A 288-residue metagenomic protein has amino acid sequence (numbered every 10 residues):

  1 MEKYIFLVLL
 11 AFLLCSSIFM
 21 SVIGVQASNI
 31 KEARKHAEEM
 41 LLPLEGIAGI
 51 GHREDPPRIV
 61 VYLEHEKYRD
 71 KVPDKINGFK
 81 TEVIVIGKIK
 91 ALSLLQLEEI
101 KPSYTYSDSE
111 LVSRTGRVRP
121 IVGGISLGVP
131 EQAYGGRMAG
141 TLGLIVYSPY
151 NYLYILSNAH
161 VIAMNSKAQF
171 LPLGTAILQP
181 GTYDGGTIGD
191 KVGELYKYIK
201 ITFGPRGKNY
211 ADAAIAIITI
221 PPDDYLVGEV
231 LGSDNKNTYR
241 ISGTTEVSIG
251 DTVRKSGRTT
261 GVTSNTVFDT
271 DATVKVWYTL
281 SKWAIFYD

Functional and structural regions predicted by a protein language model:
M1-A27: Secretory targeting signatures
E32-R53, K88-Y152: N-terminal activation segment of mature serine protease catalytic domains
P43, V61, Y68-R69, V230-S233 (+1 more regions): Extracellular glycoprotein-like low-complexity segments
G46-Y68: Short glycine/threonine-rich beta-strand-turn micro-motifs
I50, T81-V83: Generic structural signal for residues in well-ordered beta-strands
P56, H65-K67, G87-I89, S148-Y150 (+2 more regions): Residues that cap or initiate secondary-structure elements
D70-F79: Short amphipathic alpha-helices in soluble, non-transmembrane regions that often serve as interface/regulatory elements
R114-D288: Serine endopeptidase catalytic core focused on the charge-relay Asp
